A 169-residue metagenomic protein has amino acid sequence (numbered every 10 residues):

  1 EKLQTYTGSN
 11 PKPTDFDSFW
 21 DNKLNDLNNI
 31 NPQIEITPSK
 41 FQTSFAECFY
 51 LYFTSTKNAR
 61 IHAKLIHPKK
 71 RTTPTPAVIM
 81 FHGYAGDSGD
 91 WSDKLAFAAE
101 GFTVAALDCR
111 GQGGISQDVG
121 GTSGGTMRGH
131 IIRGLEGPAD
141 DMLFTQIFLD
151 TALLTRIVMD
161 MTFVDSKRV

Functional and structural regions predicted by a protein language model:
E1-E47: N-terminal targeting or regulatory segments adjacent to alpha/beta-hydrolase or S9 domains
C48, R60, S166: Short coil/loop residues immediately preceding or within conserved phosphate-binding loops of NTP-utilizing enzyme
Y50-Y52: Residue-level detector of beta-strand face positions
T56-N58: Glycine-centered tight beta-turn/hairpin loop motif at sheet-sheet or coil-to-beta transitions
H62-K69, T73-A85, V104: Short beta-strand element of the alpha/beta-hydrolase
K70-R71, A152-T162: Short internal alpha-helix immediately C-terminal to a glycine-rich phosphate-binding loop in Rossmann-like
G89-L149, I157: Cap/lid segment of the alpha/beta-hydrolase catalytic domain
T162-V169: Alpha/beta-hydrolase fold nucleophile elbow
